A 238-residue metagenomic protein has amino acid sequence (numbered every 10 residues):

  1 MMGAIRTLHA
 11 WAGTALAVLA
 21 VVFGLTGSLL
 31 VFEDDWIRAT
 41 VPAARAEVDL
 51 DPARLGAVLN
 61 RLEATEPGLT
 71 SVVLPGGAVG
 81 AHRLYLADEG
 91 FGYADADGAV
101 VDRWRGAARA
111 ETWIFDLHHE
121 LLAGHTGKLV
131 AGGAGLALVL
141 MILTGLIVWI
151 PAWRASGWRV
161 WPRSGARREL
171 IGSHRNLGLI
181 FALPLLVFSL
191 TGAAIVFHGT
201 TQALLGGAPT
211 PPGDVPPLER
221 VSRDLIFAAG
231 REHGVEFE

Functional and structural regions predicted by a protein language model:
M1-E238: Conserved histidines in hydrophobic membrane contexts and catalytic metal-binding motifs
